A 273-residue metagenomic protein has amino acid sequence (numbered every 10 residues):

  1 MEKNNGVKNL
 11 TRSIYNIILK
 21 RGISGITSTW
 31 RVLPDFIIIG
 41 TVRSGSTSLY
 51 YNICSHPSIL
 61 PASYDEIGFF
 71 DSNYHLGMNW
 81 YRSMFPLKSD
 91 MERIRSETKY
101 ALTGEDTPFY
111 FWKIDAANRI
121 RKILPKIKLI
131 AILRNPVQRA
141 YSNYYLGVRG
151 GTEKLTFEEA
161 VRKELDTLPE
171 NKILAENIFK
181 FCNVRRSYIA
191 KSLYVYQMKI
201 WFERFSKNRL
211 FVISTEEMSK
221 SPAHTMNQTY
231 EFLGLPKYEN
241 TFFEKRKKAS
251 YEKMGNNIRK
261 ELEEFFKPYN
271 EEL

Functional and structural regions predicted by a protein language model:
M1-F111, I123-I127, V137-F179: PAPS-dependent sulfotransferase catalytic core
E2, K199-E272: The conserved 3'-phosphoadenosine-5'-phosphosulfate
G68-F70, T107-F111, S187-Y188, T215-S219 (+1 more regions): Short histidine/acidic/glycine/proline-rich micro-motifs that form metal- and phosphate-coordinating active-site loops
H75-M78, I114, V195, N256-R259 (+1 more regions): Structural motif corresponding to alpha-helix initiation and N-cap regions
R82-F85, A117, M198-K199, N270: Generic structural signal for well-ordered alpha-helices, preferentially at hydrophobic/aromatic core positions
E105-P108, A175-A190, R246-K260: Surface-exposed cleft-lining segments at the edges of enzyme active sites
F111-D115, L273: Extended catalytic core of nucleotide-activated donor transferases of GT-like folds
D115-N118, K122, K126-A131, Q138-E217 (+2 more regions): PAPS-dependent sulfotransferase catalytic domain
